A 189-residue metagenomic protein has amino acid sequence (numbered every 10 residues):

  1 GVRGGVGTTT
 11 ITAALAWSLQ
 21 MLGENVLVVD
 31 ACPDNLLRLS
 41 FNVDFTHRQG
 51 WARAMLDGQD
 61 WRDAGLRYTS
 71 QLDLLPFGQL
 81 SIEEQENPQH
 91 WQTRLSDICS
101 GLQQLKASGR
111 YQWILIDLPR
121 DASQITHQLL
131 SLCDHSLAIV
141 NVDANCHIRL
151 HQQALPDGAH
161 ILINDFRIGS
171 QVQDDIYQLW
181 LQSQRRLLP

Functional and structural regions predicted by a protein language model:
G1, V28-K106, Q112: P-loop/Walker-type NTP enzyme "switch/lid" segment
G1-D34: Walker A/P-loop phosphate-binding motif and the immediately C-terminal alpha-helix
R3-V6, S81, D165-I168: Short histidine/acidic/glycine/proline-rich micro-motifs that form metal- and phosphate-coordinating active-site loops
G4-V6, D44, D143: Short strand->helix junction
T9, R94-L95, P119: A conditional alpha-helix N-cap/helix-loop micro-motif detector
Q103-L188: Conserved catalytic-core segment of NTP-binding enzymes
